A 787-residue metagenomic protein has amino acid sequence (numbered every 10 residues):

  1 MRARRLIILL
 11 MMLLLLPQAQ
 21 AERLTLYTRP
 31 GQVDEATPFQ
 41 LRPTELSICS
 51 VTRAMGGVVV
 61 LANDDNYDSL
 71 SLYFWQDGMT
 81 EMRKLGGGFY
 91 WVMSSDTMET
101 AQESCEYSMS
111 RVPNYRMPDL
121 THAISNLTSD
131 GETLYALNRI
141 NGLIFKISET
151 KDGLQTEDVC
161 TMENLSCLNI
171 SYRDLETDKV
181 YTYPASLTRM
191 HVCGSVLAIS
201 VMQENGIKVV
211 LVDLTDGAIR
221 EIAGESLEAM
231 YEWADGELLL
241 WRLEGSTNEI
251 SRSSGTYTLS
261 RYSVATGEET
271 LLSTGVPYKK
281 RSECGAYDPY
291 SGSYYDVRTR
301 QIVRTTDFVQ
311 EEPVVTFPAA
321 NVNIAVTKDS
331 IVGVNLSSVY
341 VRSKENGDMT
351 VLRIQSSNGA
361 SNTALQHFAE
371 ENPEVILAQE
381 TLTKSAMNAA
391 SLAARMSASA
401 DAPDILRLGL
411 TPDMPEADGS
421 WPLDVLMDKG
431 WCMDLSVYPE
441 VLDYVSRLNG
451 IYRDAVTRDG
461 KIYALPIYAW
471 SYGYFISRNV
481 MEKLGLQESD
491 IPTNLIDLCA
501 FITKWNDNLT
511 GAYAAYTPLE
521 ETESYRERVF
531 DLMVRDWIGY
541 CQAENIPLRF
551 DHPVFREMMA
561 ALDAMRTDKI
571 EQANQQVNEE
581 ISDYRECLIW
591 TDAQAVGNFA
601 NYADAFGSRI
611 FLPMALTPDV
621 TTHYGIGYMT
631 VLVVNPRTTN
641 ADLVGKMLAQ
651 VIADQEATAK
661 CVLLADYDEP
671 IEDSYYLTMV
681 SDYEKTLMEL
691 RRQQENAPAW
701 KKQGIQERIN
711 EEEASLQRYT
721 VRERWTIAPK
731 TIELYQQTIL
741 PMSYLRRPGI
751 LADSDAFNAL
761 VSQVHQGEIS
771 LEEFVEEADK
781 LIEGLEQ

Functional and structural regions predicted by a protein language model:
E22-G31, L41-R53, L61-D65, G78 (+10 more regions): Conserved N-terminal structural module of periplasmic/extracytoplasmic solute-binding proteins
T25-Q32, T37, E81-W91, Q155-I170 (+3 more regions): Beta-propeller fold detector
T37-Q40, L85-P118, D158-T182, G275-Y278: Surface-exposed loop and turn segments in beta-propeller and other repeat-based domains that flank or scaffold
P412-S471, I610-A615: Hinge/lid segment of periplasmic solute-binding proteins
K461-I467, Y472, I496-L548, Y584-W590: Extracytoplasmic/periplasmic solute-binding protein
I502, W537-Q576, A603-T617: Glycine-centered hinge/linker elements that transmit conformational signals in sensory and ligand-binding systems
A603-W700: Extracytoplasmic/periplasmic substrate-recognition and gating elements
L687-E786: C-terminal capping/gating helix-and-loop segments adjacent to ligand/active sites or protein-protein/ligand interfaces
